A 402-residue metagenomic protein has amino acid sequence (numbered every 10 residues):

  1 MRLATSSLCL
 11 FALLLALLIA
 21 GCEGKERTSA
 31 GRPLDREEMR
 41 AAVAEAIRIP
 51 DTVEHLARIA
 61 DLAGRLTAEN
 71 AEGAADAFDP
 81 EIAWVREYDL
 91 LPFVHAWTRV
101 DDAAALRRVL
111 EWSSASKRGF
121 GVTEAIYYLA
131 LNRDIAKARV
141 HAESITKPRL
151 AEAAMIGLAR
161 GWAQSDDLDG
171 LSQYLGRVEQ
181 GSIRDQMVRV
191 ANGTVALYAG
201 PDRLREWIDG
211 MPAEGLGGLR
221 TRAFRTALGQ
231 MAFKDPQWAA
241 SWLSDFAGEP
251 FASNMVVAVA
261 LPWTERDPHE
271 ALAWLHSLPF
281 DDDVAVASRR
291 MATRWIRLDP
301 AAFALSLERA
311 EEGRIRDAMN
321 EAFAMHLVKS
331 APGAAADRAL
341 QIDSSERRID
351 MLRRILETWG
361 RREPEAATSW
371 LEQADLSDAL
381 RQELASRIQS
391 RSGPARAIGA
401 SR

Functional and structural regions predicted by a protein language model:
M1-L10: Bacterial N-terminal signal peptides that target proteins for export
C9-A20: Bacterial N-terminal signal peptides
C22-R402: Non-catalytic tandem-repeat scaffold regions and their flanking low-complexity/translocation tails
